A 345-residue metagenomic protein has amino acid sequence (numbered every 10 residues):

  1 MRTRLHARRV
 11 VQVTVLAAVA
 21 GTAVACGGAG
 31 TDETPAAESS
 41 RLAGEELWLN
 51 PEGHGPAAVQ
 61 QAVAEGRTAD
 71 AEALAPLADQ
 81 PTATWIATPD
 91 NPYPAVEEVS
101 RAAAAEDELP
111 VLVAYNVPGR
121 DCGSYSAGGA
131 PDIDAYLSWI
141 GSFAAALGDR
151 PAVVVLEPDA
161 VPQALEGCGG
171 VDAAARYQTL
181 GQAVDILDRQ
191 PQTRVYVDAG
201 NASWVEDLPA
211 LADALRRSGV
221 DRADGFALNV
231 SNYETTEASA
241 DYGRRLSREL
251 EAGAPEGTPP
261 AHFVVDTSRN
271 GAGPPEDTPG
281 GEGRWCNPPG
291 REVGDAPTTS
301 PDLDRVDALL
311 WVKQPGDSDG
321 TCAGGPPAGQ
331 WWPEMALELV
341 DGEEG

Functional and structural regions predicted by a protein language model:
M1-A17: N-terminal export and membrane-targeting signals
T22-S40: C-terminal region of N-terminal signal peptides and the immediate post-cleavage residues of exported proteins
G27, G123, G169, W285-N287 (+1 more regions): Sequence contexts marking disulfide-bonded cysteines in secreted/extracellular proteins
L42-A146, Q314-E344: N-terminal carbohydrate-binding/catalytic regions of secreted carbohydrate-active enzymes
A43-P51, A83-A87, E108-L112, A152-L156 (+4 more regions): Hydrophobic faces of well-ordered beta-strands that scaffold small-molecule active sites in alpha/beta enzyme cores
A57-L77, V205-P333: Surface-exposed substrate-engagement region within the catalytic domains of secreted or surface-exposed extracellular
D90, R101-V195, P209-A214, R222: Substrate-binding cleft of extracellular glycoside hydrolase catalytic domains
Y115, E157-D159, Q192, D198-A202 (+2 more regions): An acidic- and aromatic-residue-enriched active-site/binding cleft used to recognize and process polar
